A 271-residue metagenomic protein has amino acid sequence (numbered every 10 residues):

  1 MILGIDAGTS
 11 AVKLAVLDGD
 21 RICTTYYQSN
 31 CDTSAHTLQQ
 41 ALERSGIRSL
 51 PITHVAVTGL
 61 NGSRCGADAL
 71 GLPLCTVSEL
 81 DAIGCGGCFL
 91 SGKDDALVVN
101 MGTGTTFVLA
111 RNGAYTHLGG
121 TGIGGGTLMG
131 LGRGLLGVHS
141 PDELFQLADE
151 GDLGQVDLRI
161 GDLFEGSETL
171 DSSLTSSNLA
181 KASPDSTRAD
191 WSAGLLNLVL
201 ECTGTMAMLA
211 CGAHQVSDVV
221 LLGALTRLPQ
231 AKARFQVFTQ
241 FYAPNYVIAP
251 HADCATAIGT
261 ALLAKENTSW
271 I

Functional and structural regions predicted by a protein language model:
I2-D6, I52-A56, A96-N100, G120: Short glycine-aspartate micro-motif
I2-H36, Q40, Y115: Short glycine-rich, Thr/Ser-proximal phosphate-binding strand/loop in the N-terminal lobe of ATP-dependent enzymes
A11, V57-R64, L209-A210, V216-F238 (+1 more regions): Glycine-rich phosphate-binding loops at beta-strand->alpha-helix junctions
Y27-N30, E43-E79, Y115-H117: Short beta-strand-loop/turn "lid" adjacent to the catalytic site in phosphate-handling enzymes
G71-V99, G104-G113, I258-A264: Conserved phosphate-binding catalytic cores of ATP/NTP-utilizing and phosphoryl-transfer enzymes
L74-L80, Q236-G259: Conserved phosphate-binding/catalytic loops in two-lobed NTP-binding clefts
C85-L90, L128-M129, Y246-I271: Glycine-rich phosphate-binding/hydrolytic loop that grips phosphoryl groups
R133-A210: Active-site rim beta-loop-alpha module in soluble metabolic enzymes
